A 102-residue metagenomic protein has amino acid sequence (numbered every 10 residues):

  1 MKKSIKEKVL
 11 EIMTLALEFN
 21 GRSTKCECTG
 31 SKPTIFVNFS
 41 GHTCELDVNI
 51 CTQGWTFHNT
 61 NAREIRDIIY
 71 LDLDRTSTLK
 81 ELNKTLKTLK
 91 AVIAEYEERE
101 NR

Functional and structural regions predicted by a protein language model:
M1-N49, G54-R102: Negatively charged, low-complexity tracts enriched in Asp/Glu with abundant Ser/Thr
